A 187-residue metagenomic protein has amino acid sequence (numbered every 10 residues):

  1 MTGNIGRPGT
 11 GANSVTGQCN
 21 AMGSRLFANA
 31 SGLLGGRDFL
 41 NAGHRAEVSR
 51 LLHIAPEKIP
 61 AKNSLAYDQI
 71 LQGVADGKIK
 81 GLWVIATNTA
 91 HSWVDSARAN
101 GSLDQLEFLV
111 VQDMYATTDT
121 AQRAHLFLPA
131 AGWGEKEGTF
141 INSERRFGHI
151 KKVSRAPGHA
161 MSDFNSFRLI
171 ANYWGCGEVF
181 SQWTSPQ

Functional and structural regions predicted by a protein language model:
M1-G11, V15-Q187: Non-catalytic alpha/beta scaffold blocks inside enzyme catalytic domains
